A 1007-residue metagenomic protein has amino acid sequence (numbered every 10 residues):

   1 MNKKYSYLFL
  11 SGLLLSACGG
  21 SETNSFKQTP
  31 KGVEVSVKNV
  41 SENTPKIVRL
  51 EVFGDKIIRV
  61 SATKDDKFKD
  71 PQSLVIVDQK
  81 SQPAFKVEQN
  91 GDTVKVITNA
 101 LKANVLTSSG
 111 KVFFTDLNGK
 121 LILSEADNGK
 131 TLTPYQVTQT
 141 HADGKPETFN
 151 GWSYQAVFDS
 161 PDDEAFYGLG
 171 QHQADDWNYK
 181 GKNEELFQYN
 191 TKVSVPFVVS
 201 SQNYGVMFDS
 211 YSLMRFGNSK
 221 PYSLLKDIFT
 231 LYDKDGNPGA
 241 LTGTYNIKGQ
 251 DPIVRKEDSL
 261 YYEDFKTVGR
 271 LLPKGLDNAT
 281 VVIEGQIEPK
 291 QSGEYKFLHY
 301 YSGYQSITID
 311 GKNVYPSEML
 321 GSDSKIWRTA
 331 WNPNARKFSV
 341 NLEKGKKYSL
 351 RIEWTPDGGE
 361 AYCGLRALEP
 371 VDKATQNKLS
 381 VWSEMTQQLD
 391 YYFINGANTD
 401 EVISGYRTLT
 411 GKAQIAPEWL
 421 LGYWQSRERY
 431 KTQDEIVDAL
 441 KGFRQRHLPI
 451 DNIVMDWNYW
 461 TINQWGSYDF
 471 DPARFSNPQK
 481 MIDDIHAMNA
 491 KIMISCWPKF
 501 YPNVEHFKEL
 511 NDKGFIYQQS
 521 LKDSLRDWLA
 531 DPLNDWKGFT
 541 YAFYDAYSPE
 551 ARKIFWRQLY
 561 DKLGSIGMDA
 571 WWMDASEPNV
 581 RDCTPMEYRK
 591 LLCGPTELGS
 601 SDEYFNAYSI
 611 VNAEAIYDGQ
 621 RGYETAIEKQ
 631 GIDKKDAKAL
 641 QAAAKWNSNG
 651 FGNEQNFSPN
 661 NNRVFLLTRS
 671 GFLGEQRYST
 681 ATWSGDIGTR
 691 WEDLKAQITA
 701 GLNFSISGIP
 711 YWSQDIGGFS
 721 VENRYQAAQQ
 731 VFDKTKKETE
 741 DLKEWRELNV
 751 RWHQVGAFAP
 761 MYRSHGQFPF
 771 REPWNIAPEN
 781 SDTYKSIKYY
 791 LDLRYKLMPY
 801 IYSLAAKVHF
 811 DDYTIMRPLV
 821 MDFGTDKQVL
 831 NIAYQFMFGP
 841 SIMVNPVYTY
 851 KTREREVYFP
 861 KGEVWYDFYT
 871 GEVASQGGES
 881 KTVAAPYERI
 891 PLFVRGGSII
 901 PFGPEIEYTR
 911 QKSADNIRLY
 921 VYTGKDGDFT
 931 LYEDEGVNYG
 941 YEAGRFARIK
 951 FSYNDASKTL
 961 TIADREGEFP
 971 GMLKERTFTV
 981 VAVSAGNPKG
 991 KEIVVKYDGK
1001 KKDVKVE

Functional and structural regions predicted by a protein language model:
S16-A17: C-terminal motif of bacterial Sec signal peptides marking the signal peptidase cleavage site
N24-F26, R49-V94, P134: A low-complexity, Ser/Thr/Gly/Pro-enriched, surface-exposed linker/loop concept that marks segments flanking
D65, W327-T329, R336-F338, E360 (+2 more regions): Aromatic- and carboxylate-enriched substrate-binding clefts and catalytic-loop regions of carbohydrate-active enzymes
D70-K86, T267-G269, I309-R336, F868-Y887 (+1 more regions): Solvent-exposed beta-strand/loop surfaces of large extracellular or lumenal domains
Q89-G236, Y295-H299, I309-K312, P316-S324 (+7 more regions): Catalytic and substrate-binding clefts that recognize carbohydrates or anionic sugar/phosphate headgroups
S223-Q291, Q388-I415, D782: Extended carbohydrate-recognition surfaces in non-catalytic/accessory domains of CAZymes and lectin-like proteins
E288-K296, G345, S957-K958: Extended extracellular/luminal ectodomain segments enriched in beta-structured repeat modules
Y617-K635, A639-L640, A644-W646, G650-F665 (+6 more regions): Catalytic core of carbohydrate-active enzymes
